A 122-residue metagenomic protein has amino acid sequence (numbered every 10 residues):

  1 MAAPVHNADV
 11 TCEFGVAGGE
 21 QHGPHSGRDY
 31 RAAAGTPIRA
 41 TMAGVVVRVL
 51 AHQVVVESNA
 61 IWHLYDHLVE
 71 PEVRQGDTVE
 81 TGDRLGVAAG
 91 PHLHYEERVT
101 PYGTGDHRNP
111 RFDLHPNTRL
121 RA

Functional and structural regions predicted by a protein language model:
M1-Q53, N59, E80-R84, G90 (+1 more regions): Surface-exposed, glycine-biased beta-strand/turn segments
H25, H63, H67, H92-H94: Histidine-centered active-site/metal-ligand motif
Y30, V56, D66, Y95-E97: Preference for bulky hydrophobic residues occupying beta-strand positions in well-ordered beta-sheet regions
R39-A40, V49, S58-R84, T100-T104 (+1 more regions): Short histidine-centered loop motifs in beta-beta connectors
V87-R98: Short, Lys/Arg- and Gly-enriched loop/turn segments at beta-strand edges
T100-A122: Short peripheral tails and domain-boundary helices/loops at the edges of structured domains
